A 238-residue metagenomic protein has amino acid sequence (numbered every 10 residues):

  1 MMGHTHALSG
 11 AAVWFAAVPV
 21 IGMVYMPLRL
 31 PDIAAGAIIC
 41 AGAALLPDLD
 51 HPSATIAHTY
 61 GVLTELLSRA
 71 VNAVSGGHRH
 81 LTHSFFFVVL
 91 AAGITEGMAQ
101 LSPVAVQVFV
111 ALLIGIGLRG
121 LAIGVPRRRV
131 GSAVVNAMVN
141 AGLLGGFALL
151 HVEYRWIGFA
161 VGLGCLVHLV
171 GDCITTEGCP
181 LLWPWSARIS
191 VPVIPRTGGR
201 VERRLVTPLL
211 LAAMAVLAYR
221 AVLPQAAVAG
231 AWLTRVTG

Functional and structural regions predicted by a protein language model:
M1-G238: N-terminal membrane-targeting hydrophobic helices
